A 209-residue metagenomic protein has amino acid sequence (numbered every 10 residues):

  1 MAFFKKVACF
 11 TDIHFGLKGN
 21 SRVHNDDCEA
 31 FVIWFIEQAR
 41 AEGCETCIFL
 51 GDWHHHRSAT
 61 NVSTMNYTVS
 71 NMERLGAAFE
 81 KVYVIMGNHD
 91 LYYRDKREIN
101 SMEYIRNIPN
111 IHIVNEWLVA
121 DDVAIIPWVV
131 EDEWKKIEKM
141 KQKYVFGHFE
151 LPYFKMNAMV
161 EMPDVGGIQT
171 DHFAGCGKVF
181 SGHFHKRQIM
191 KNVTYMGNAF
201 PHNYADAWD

Functional and structural regions predicted by a protein language model:
A2-K6, I33-W34, E131-E133, V145 (+2 more regions): A structural signal for the main folded, soluble domain(s) of proteins
K5-L17, D121-V130, Y144-H148, T194-G197: Active-site-proximal beta-strand elements of phosphoester/diester hydrolases
K6, I13, L17-L118, H172-C176: Core catalytic region of metal-dependent phosphoesterases/phosphodiesterases, especially metallo-beta-lactamase-like
A8, I48, Y83, V114 (+4 more regions): Hydrophobic/aromatic beta-strand patches that form the interior of the parallel beta-sheet core in alpha/beta enzyme
D12, G51-D52, G87-N88, H148 (+2 more regions): Active-site glycine-centered loops adjacent to acidic/histidine catalytic or metal-binding residues that shape
F15-K18, S58, Y93, E133 (+3 more regions): Conserved protein kinase catalytic core
W117-D171: Binuclear metal-dependent hydrolase catalytic cores centered on His/Asp/Glu-rich metal-binding motifs
L151, N157-D209: Conserved beta-sheet core of the metallophosphoesterase superfamily
